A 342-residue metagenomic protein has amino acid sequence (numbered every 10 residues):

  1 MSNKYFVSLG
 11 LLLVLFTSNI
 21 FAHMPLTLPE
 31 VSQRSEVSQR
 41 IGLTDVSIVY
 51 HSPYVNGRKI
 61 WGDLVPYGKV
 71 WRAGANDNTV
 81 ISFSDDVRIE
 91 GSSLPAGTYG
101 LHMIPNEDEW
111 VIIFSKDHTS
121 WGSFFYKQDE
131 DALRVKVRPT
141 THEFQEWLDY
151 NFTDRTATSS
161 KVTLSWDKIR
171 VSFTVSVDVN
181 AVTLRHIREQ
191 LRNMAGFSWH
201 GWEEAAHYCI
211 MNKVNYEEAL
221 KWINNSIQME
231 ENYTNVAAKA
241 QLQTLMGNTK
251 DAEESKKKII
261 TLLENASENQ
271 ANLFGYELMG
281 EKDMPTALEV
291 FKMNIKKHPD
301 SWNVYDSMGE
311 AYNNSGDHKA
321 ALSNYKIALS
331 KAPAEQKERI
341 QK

Functional and structural regions predicted by a protein language model:
M1-L9: Bacterial N-terminal signal peptides that target proteins for export
L15-T17: N-terminal signal peptide c-region/cleavage motif recognized by signal peptidases
I20-A22: Boundary at the C-terminal end of the N-terminal hydrophobic targeting segment
M24-G42: Short N-terminal segments immediately surrounding and downstream of signal-peptide cleavage
D45-A96, H102-G201, E230: Extended, well-structured beta-strand/loop surface patches that form recognition or cofactor-anchoring regions within
R58, M229-Q241: Intrinsically disordered, low-complexity regulatory regions in eukaryotic proteins
L191, G196-N225, A237-V304: Alpha-helical adaptor scaffolds
N265-E268, L273, L322-K342: Terminal, low-structured helical/coil segments at or just beyond the last alpha-helical repeat
